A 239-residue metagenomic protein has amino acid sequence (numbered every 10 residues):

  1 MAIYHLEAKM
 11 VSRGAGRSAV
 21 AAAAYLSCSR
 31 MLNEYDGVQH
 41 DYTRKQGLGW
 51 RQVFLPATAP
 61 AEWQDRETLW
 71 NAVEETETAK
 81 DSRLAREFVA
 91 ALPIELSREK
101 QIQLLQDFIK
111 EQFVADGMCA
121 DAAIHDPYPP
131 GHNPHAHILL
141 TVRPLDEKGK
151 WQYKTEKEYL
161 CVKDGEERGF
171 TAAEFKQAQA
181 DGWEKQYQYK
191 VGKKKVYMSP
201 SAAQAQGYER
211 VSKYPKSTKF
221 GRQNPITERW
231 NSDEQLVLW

Functional and structural regions predicted by a protein language model:
M1-W239: N-terminal nicking endonuclease/strand-transfer module with a His-rich metal-binding environment and a catalytic Tyr
